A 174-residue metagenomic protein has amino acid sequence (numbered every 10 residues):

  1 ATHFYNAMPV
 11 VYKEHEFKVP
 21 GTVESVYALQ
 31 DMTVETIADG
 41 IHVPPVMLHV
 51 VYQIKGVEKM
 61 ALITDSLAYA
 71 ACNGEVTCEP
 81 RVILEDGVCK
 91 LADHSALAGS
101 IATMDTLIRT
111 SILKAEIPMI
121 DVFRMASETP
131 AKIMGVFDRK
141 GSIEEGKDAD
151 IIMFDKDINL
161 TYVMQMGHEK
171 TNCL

Functional and structural regions predicted by a protein language model:
A1, D157-N159: Short strand-connecting beta-turns/loops that link adjacent beta-strands
A1-N6, M60-T64: Non-cysteine beta-strand/loop elements that form the S-adenosyl-L-methionine
T2-P20, A71, G167: Histidine/acidic-residue-rich, glycine-tolerant segments that coordinate divalent metal ions
Y5, G40, L67-A68: Catalytic metal-binding/acid-base residues of hydrolase active sites
K18-T36, M47, Y52-K147, I151-F154: His/Asp/Glu-enriched, well-ordered alpha-helical/loop segment that forms or immediately abuts the divalent-metal
D39-P45: Glycine-rich anion/phosphate-binding loop at the beta-strand->alpha-helix junction
Y162-T171: Short, compositionally biased
